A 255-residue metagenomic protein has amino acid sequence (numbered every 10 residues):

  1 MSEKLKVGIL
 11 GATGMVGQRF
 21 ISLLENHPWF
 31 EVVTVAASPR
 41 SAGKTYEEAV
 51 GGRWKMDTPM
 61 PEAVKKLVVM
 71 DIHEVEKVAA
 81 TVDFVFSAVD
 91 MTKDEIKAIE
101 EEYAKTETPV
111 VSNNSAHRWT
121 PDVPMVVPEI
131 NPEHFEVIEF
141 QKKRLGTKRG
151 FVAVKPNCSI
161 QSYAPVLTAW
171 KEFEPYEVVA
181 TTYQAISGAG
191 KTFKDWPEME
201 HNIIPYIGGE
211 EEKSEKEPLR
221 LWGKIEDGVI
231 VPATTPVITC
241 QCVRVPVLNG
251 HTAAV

Functional and structural regions predicted by a protein language model:
M1-P205, V237: N-terminal Rossmann-like NAD(P) cofactor-binding subdomain of oxidoreductases, focused on the glycine-rich
L10, S187-A254: Charged docking surfaces used in two-component/phosphorelay signaling
